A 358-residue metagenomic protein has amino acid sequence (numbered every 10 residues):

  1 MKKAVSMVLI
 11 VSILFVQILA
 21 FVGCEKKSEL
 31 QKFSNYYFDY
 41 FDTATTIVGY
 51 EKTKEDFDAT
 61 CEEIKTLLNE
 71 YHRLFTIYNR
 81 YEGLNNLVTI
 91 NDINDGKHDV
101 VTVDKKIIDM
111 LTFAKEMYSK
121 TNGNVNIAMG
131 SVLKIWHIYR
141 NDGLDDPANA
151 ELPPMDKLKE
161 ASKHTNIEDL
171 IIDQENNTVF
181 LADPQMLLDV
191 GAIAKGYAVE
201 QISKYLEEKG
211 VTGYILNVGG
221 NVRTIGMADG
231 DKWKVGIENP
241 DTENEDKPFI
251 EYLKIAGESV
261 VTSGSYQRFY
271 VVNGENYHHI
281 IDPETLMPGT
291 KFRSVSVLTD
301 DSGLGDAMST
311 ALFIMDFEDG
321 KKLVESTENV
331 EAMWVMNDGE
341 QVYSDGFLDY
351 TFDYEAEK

Functional and structural regions predicted by a protein language model:
M1-L9: Bacterial N-terminal signal peptides that target proteins for export
V5-S6, L14-V190, K204-E207, T212-G213 (+1 more regions): A contiguous, well-ordered beta/alpha segment that forms the leading edge of an enzyme domain
Y139-N141, G226-G230, P248: Short acidic, glycine/serine/threonine-rich loops at helix termini
E168-I172, I225, E251-L253: Short, exposed beta-strand/loop patches in secreted or surface proteins that constitute
Q174, N217, V271, D282-P283 (+1 more regions): Short, acidic, Ser/Thr-enriched surface-loop or helix-capping motifs
L181-T242: RNase III-family endoribonuclease catalytic core
K232-A307: Gly/Pro-rich active-site capping loops and adjacent beta-alpha segments that organize cofactor/substrate pockets
